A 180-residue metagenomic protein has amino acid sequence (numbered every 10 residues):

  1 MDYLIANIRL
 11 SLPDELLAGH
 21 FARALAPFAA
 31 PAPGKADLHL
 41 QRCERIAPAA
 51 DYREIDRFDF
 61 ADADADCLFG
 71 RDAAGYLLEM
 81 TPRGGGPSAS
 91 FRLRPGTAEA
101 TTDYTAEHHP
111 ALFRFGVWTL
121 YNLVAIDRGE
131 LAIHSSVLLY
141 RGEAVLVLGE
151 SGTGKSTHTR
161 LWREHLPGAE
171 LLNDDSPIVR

Functional and structural regions predicted by a protein language model:
M1-S151, L161-E170, P177-R180: A noncatalytic interaction/capping subdomain that flanks phosphate/NTP-handling catalytic cores
K155: Conserved lysine of the Walker
H158: Hydrophobic positions on the alpha1 helix immediately C-terminal to the Walker A/P-loop
